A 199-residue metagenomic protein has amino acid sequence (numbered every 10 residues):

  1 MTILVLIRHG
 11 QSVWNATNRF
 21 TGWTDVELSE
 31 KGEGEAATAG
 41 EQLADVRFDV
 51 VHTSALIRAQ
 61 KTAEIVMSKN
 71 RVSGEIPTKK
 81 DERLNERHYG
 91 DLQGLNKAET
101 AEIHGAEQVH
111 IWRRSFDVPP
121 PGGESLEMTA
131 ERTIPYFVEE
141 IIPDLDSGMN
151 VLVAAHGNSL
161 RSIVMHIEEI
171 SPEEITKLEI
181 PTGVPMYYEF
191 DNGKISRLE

Functional and structural regions predicted by a protein language model:
M1, F48, E75, G148-N150: A general structural motif
T2-Q11, G105-H110: Short coil-to-beta-strand
L4, Q60, P135-S196: Active-site-adjacent alpha-helix immediately C-terminal to a catalytic or transition-state-stabilizing loop
V5, Q11-I65, K69, P120-P135 (+2 more regions): Loop-to-helix element that buttresses phosphate recognition and phosphoryl-transfer chemistry
L6, K80-E82, R197-E199: Structural signal for conserved beta-strand scaffold positions within catalytic alpha/beta enzyme cores
T38-H110, I167-P181, P185-E189: Phosphate-coordination/substrate-recognition cap region in phosphate-metabolizing enzymes
S54-L56, R83, R114, M149 (+1 more regions): Short, well-ordered beta-to-alpha junction loops that form the rim of enzyme active sites and present histidine/acidic
E107-G123: Extended, charge-rich low-complexity interaction segments
